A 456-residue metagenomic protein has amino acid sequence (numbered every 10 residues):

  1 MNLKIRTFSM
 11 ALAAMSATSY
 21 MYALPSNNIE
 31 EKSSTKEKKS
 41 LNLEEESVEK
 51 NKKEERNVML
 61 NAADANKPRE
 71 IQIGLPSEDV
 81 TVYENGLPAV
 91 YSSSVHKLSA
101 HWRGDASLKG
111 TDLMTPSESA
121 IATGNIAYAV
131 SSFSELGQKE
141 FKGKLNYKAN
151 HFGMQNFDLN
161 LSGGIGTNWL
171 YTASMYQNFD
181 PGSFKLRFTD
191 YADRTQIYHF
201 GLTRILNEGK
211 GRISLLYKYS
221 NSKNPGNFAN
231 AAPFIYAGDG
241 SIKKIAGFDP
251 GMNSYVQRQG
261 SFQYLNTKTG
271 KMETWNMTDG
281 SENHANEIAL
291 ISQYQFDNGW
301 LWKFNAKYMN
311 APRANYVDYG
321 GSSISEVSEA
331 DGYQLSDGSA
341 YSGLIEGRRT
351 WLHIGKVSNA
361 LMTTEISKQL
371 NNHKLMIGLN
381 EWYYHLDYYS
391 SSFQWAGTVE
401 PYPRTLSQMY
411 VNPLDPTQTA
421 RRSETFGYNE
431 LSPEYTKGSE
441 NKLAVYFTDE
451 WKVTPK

Functional and structural regions predicted by a protein language model:
L24-E140: Acidic, small-polar-rich N-terminal luminal/periplasmic segments of exported/outer-membrane proteins
L113, A122-G124, N150-G153, D190-T195 (+3 more regions): Short sequence motifs at beta-strands and strand-loop junctions characteristic of Gram-negative outer-membrane
P116, F133, N146-N150, Y176-N178 (+3 more regions): Outer-membrane beta-barrel pore domains and translocons
F141-L145, Y171-A173, G211-L215, W302-A306 (+1 more regions): Transmembrane beta-strands of outer-membrane beta-barrel proteins
K142, A149-D180, F184-Y255, G280 (+2 more regions): Transmembrane beta-barrel wall of Gram-negative outer-membrane proteins
N156, D180-L186, S222-F228, W302 (+5 more regions): Outer-membrane beta-barrel proteins
I205, R212-A289, A314-L352, Q408-E430: Acidic/polar loop-and-plug regions of large Gram-negative outer-membrane beta-barrel proteins
N283-P312, S342-K456: Face-selective signature of the C-terminal outer-membrane beta-barrel domain
